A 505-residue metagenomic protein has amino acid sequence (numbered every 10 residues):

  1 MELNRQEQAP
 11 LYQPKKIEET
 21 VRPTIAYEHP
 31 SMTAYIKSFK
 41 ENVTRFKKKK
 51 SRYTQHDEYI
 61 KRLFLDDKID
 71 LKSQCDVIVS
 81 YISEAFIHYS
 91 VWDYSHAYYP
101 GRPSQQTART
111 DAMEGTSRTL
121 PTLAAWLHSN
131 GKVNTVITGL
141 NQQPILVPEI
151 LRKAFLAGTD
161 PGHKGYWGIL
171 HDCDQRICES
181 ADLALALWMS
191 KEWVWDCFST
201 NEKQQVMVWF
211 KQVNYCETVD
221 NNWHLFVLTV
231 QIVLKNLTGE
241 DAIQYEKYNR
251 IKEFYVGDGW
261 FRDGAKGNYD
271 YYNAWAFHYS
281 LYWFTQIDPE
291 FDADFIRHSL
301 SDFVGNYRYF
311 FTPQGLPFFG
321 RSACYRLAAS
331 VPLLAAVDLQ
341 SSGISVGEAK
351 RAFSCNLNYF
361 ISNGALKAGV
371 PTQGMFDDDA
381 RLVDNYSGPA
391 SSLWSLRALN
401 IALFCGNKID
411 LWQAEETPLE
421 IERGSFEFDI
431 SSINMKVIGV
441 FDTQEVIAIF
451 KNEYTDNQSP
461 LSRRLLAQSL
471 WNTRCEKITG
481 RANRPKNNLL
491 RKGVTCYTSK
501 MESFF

Functional and structural regions predicted by a protein language model:
E2-D160, C475-F504: Extreme N-terminal leader/anchor segments
A85, Y89-D93, G162, E217 (+5 more regions): Short secondary-structure junctions and interdomain/linker hinges
F86, S90, L123, L127 (+6 more regions): Structural signal for hydrophobic packing residues in well-ordered secondary-structure cores of soluble enzyme domains
G101-Q105, G168-I169, Q314-F319, D377-D384: Acidic, serine/threonine- and proline-rich low-complexity regulatory regions
A112-M113, T122-N130, P144-V304, Y309-V337: Aromatic-lined, polymer-binding surfaces characteristic of secreted/periplasmic polysaccharide-degrading enzymes
R118, D182, W394: Charged catalytic carboxylate motif
G131-T135, W195, N407-L411: Structured alpha-helical bundle/scaffold domains in large eukaryotic membrane-trafficking regulators
V337-F505: Extended polysaccharide-engagement surfaces of secreted carbohydrate-active enzymes
